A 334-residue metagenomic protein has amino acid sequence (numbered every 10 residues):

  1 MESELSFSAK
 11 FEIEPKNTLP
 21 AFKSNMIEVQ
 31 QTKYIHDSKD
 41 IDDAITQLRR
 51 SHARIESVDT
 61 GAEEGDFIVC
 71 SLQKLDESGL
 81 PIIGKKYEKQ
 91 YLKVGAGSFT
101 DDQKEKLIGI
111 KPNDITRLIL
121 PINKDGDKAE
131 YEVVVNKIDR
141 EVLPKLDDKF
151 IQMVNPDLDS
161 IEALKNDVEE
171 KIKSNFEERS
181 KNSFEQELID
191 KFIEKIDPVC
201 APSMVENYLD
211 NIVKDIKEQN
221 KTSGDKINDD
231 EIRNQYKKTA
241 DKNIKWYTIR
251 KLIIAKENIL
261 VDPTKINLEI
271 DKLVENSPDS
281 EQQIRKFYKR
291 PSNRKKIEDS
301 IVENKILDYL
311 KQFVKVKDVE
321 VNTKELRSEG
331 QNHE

Functional and structural regions predicted by a protein language model:
M1-E334: FKBP-type peptidyl-prolyl cis-trans isomerases
